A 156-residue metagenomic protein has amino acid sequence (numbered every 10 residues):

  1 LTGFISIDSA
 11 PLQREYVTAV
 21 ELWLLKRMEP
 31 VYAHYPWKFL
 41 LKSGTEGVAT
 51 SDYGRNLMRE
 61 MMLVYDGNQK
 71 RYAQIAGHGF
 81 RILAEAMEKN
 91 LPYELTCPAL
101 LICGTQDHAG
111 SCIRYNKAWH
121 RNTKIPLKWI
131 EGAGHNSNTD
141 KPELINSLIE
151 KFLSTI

Functional and structural regions predicted by a protein language model:
L1-T2, C97: A short helix->loop->beta-strand "cap" motif at the edges of active sites that frequently abuts
T2-H34: Flexible "cap/lid" loop of the alpha/beta hydrolase fold
L12, A109, N136: Active-site loop signature of alpha/beta-hydrolase-fold enzymes
E15-V17, H34-E94: Conserved alpha/beta-hydrolase catalytic His-Asp/Glu region
E15-V20, I113-Y115, D140-P142: Short aromatic-enriched loop/helix-cap "lid" or pocket-rim segments at secondary-structure transitions that line
E60, I75-I82, R114-A118, L144-K151: Alpha-helical elements of Rossmann-like donor-binding domains used by nucleotide-donor carbohydrate transfer enzymes
A99-A133: Conserved loop-alpha-helix segment in the C-terminal half of the alpha/beta-hydrolase fold that carries the catalytic
T123-I156: Catalytic active-site module of serine/aspartate enzymes centered on a nucleophile-bearing elbow/loop
